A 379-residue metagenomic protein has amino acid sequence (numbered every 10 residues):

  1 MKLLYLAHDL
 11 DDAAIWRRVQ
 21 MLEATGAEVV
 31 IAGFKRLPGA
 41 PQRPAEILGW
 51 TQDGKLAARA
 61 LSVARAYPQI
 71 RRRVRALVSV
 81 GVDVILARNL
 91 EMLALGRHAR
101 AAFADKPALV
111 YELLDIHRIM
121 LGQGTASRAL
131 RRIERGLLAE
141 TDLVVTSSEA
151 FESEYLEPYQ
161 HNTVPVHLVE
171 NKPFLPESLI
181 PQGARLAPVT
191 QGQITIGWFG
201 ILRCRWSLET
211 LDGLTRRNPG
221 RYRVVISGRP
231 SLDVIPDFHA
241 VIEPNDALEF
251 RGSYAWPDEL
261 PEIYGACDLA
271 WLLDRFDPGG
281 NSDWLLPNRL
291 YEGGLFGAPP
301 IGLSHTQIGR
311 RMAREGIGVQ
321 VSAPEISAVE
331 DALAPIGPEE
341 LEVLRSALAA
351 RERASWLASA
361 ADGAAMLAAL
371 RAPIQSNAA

Functional and structural regions predicted by a protein language model:
M1-G39, L143, Q160-H161, E170 (+3 more regions): N-terminal subdomain of nucleotide-sugar transferases
L4-L6, V145, R185-W206, L211-T215 (+1 more regions): Conserved donor-binding/catalytic core segment of Leloir-type glycosyltransferases
R71-S79, A94, A102, Y111 (+2 more regions): Membrane-proximal helix-turn-helix segments that form the acceptor-binding/catalytic region of lipid-linked
P107-V110, I116-L137, S153, L175-L179 (+1 more regions): Nucleotide-sugar donor phosphate/pyrophosphate-binding loop at the beta->alpha transition of glycosyltransferases
R135-V166, P173-L179, R311: A short, active-site helix/loop in glycosyltransferases that binds the activated sugar's phosphate group
D142, E262-D283: Acidic donor-binding loop of glycosyltransferase active sites
Q193, G228, I235-Y264, L269: Nucleotide-activated donor-binding/catalytic signature segment of Leloir-type glycosyltransferases, i.e., the conserved
A323-E330, G337-P373: A charged, aromatic-enriched C-terminal amphipathic alpha-helix characteristic of glycosyltransferases across folds
